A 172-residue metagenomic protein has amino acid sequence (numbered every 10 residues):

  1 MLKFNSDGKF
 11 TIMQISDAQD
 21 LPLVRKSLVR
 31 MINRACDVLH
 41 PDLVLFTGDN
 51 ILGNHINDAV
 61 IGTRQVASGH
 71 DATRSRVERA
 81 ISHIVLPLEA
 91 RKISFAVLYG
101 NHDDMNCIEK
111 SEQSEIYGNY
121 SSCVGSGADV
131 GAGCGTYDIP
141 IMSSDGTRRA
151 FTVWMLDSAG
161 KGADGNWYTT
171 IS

Functional and structural regions predicted by a protein language model:
M1-E78, H83: N-terminal active-site segment of His-dependent metallophosphoesterases
Q65-S172: Extended active-site neighborhood of metal-dependent phosphoesterases/phosphodiesterases
